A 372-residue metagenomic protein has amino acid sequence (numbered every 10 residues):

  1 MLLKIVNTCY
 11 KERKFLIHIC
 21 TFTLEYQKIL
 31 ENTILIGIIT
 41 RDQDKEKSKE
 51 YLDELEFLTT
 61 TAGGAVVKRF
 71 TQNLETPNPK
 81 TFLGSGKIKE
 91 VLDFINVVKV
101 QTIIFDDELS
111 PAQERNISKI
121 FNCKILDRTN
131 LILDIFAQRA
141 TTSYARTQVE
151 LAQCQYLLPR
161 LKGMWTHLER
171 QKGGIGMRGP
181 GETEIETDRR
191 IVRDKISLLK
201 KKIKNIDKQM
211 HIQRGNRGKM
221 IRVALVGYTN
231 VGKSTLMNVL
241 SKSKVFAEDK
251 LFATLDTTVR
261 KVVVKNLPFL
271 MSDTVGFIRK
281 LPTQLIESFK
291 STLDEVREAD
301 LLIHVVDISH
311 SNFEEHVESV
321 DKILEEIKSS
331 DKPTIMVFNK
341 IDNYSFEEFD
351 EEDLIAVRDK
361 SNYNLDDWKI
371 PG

Functional and structural regions predicted by a protein language model:
L2-I132: N-terminal accessory targeting/assembly segments
Y51, T76-L92, V275-R297, S309-E325: Switch II of P-loop NTPase G domains
L52, L58, P111-K119, L293-G372: Conserved C-terminal guanine-recognition region of P-loop GTPase G domains, centered on the G4
L55, I103, C154, V192 (+4 more regions): Residue-level signature of catalytic and energy-coupling elements of molecular machines, predominantly ATP/GTP-dependent
K124-Q138, Y144-R146, A152-G173, D342-G372: Canonical P-loop GTPase G-domain recognition
Q148, Q155-L158, K162-W165, E186 (+5 more regions): Alpha-helical coiled-coil heptad-repeat register
M177-D194, K200-R279, T283: Conserved G1/Walker A P-loop phosphate-binding module
